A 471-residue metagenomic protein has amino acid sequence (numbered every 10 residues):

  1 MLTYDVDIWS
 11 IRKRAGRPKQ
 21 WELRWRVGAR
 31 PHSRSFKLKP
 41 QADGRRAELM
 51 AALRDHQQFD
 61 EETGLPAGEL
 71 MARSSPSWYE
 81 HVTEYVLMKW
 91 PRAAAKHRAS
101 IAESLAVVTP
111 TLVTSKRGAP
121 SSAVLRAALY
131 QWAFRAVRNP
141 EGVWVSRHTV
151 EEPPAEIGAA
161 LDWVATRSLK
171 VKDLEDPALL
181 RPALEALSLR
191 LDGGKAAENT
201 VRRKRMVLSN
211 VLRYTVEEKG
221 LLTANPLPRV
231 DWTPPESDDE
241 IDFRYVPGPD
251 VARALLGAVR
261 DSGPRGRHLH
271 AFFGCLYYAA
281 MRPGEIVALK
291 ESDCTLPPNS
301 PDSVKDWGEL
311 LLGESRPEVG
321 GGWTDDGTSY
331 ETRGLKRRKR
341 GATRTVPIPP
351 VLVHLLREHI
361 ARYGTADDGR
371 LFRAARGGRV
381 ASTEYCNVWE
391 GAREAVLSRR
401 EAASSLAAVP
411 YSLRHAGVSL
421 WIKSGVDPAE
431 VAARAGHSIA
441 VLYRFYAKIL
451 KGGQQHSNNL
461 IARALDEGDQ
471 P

Functional and structural regions predicted by a protein language model:
M1-K37, E69, R73-E80, E84-M88 (+8 more regions): Short, Arg/Lys-rich segments that mark the N-terminal edge of DNA/RNA- and chromatin-recognition modules
K13-R17, S121-G142, P228-E236, A288-A361: Conserved tyrosine-mediated DNA breakage-rejoining catalytic core shared by Y-recombinases
L38-D55: A short, charged, amphipathic alpha-helix used as a generic interaction element across diverse proteins
P66-Y214, R229-D231, E390: Short, Lys/Arg-enriched alpha-helical recognition elements, typified by the DNA-recognition helix
D192-V207, L221-L289, V304-W307, R340-T343 (+2 more regions): Basic, Lys/Arg- and aromatic-enriched nucleic-acid-binding interface segment
V259-L269, A279, V346, H354 (+3 more regions): Short, basic (Lys/Arg/His-rich) helix/loop patches that form interaction surfaces in the mid-to-C-terminal regions
D302-W307, R316-E318, A435-L460: Catalytic-site neighborhood detector that most strongly recognizes the C-terminal catalytic loop/helix of tyrosine
N459-G468: Short, basic, alpha-helical segments at the C-terminal edge of helix-turn-helix-like DNA-binding modules
